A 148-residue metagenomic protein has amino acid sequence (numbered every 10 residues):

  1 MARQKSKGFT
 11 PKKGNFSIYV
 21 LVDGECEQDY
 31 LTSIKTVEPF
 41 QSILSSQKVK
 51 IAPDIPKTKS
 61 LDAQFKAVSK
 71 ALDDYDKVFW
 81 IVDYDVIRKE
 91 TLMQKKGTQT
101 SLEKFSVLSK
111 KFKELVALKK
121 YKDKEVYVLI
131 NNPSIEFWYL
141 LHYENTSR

Functional and structural regions predicted by a protein language model:
M1-R148: Acidic, divalent-metal-binding catalytic cores of TOPRIM and closely related two-metal-ion phosphodiester/pyrophosphate
